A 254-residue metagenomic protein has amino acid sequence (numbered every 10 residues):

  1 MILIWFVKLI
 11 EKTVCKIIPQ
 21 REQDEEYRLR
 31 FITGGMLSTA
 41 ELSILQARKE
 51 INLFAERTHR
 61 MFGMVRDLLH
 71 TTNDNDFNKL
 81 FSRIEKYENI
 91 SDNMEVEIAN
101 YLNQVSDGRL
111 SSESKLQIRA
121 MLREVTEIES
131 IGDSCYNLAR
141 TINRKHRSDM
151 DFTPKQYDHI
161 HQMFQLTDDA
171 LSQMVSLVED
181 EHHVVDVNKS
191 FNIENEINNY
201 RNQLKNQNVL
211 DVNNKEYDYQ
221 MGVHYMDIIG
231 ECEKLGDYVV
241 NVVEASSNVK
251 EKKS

Functional and structural regions predicted by a protein language model:
M1-S254: Cytosolic, long alpha-helical scaffolding segments
